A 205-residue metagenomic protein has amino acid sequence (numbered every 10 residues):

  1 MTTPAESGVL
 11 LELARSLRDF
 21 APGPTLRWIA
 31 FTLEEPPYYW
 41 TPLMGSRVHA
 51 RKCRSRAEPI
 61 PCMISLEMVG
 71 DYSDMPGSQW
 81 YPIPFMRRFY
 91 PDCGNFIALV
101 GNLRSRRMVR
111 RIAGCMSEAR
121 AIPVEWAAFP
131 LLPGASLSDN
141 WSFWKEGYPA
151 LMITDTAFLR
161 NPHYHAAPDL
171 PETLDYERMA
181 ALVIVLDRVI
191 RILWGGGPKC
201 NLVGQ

Functional and structural regions predicted by a protein language model:
M1-R110, L132-A135: Acidic/histidine-rich catalytic neighborhood of metal-dependent amide-processing enzymes
C62, V69-L202: Active-site-adjacent substrate-binding region of metalloamidase/peptidase-like peptide-processing proteins
